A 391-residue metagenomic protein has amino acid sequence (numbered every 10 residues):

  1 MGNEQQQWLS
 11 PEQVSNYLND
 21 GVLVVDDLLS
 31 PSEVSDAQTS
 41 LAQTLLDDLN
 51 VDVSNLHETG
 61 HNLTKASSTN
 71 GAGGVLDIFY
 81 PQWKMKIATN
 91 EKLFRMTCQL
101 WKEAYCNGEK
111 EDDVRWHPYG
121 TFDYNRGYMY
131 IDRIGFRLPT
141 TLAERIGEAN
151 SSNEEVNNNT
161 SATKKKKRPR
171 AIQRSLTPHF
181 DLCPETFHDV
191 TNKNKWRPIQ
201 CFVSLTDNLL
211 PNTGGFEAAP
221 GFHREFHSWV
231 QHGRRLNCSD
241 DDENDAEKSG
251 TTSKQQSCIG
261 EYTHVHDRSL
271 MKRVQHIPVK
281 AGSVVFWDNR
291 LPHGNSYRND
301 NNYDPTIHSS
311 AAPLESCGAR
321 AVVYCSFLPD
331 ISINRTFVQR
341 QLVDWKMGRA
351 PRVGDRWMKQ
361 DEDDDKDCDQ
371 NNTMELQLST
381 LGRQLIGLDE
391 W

Functional and structural regions predicted by a protein language model:
G2-N19, D26-T186: Non-heme Fe(II)-dependent double-stranded beta-helix
L29-P31, F136, T141, C183 (+6 more regions): Short, solvent-exposed loop/turn segments at secondary-structure junctions
Q38-T44, E217-P220, N301: Short Gly/aromatic-enriched secondary-structure transition segments
F79-K86, T186-V190, Y262-Q275, N295-Y297: Active-site rim elements
N125, Y130-D132, R197-I199, N212-G214 (+2 more regions): Residues that flank catalytic or metal-binding motifs in active/ligand-binding sites
R145-A149, A171-P178, F187-D189, P211-G221 (+2 more regions): A short secondary-structure junction signal
S151-T163, N194-P198, F202, T206-P292: Double-stranded beta-helix
Q231-S249, A281-F286, R290-W391: Non-heme Fe(II)/2-oxoglutarate
